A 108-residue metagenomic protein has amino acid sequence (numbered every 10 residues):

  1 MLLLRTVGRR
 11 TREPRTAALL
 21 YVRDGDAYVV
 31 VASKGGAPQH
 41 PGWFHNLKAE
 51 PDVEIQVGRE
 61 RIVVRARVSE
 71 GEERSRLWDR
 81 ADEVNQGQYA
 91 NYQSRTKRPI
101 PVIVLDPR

Functional and structural regions predicted by a protein language model:
M1, A18, E50-D52, Y89: Short, acidic/polar N-cap/turn motifs at the starts of alpha helices
M1-G35: Short beta-strand segments
K34-Q86, Q93-P101, P107-R108: Short, structured beta-strand-loop surface elements
